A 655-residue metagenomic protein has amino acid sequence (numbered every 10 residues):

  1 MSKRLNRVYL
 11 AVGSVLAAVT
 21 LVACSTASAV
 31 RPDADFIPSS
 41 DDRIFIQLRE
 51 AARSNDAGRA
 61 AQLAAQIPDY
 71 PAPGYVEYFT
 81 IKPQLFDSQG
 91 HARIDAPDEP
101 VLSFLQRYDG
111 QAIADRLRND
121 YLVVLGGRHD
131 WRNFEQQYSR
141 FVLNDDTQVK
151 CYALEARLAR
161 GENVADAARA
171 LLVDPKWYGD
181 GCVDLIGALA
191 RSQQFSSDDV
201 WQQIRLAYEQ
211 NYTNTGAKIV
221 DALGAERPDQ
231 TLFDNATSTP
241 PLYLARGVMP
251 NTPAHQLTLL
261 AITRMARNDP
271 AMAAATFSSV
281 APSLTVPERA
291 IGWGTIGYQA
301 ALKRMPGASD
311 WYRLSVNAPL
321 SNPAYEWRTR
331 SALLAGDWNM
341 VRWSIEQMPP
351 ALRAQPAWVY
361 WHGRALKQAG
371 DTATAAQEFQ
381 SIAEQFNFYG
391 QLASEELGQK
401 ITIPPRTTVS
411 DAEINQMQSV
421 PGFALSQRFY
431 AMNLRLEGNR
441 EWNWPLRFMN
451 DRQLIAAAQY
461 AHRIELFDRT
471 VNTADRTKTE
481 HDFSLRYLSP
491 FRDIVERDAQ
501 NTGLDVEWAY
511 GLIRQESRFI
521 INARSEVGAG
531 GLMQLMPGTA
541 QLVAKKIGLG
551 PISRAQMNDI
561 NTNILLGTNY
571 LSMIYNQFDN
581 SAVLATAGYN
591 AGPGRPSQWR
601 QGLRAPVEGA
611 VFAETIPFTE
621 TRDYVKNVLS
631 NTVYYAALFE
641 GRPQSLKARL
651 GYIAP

Functional and structural regions predicted by a protein language model:
A11-A23: Bacterial N-terminal signal peptides
L21-F79, F86-S88, I403-F423, A431: N-terminal leader/linker segments that initiate helical-solenoid repeat arrays
F36-I44, N55-D56, D69-Y75, A96-P97 (+20 more regions): Generic helix N-cap/helix-start motif at coil->alpha-helix transitions
E50, F79, P83, V124 (+9 more regions): Residue-level signature for tetratricopeptide repeat
S54, D87, V124, R128 (+7 more regions): Structural motif corresponding to the intra-repeat A-B loop/turn of tetratricopeptide repeats
R59-L63, A92-R107, W131-F141, N163-P175 (+13 more regions): Alpha-helical repeat scaffolds
Y70, Y78, A275, D310-Y312 (+5 more regions): Catalytic glycan-binding domains that act on GlcNAc-containing polysaccharides
I81-K82, Q106, R118-V123, G127 (+3 more regions): Alpha-helical adaptor scaffolds
